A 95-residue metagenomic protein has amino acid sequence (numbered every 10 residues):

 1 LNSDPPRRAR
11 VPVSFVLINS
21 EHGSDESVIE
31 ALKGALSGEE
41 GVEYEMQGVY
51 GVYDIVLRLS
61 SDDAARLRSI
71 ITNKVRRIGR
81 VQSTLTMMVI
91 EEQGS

Functional and structural regions predicted by a protein language model:
L1-S95: A compositional/biophysical signature of low hydrophobicity enriched in polar/charged and small residues
